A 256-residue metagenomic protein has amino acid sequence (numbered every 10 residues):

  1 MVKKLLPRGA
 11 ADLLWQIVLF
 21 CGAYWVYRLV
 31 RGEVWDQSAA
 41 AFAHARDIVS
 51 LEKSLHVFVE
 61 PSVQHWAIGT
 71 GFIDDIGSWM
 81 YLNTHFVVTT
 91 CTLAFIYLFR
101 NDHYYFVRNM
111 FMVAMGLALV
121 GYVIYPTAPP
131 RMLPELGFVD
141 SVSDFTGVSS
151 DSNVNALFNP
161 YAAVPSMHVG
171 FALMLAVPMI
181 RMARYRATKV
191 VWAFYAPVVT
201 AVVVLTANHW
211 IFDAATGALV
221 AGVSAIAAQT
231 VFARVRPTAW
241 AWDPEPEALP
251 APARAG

Functional and structural regions predicted by a protein language model:
V2-V87: N-terminal transmembrane-helix/juxtamembrane module of multi-pass inner/ER membrane proteins
P7, A11, W15, L19 (+3 more regions): Alpha-helical transmembrane segments of integral membrane proteins
Q16-R28, F86, T90, F111 (+4 more regions): Alpha-helical transmembrane spans of integral membrane proteins, capturing the lipid-embedded, hydrophobic core of TM
W25, L29, M115-V123, F194-A207: Aromatic-anchored segments of alpha-helical transmembrane domains
R31, S38-S50, V59, Y97-T188 (+1 more regions): Membrane-interface loops
W79-I96, H168-A176: Hydrophobic alpha-helical transmembrane segments
P129-L136, N159-A163, V198-S224: Interfacial helix-loop-helix junctions of multi-pass membrane proteins
T206-G256: C-terminal membrane module of polytopic membrane proteins
